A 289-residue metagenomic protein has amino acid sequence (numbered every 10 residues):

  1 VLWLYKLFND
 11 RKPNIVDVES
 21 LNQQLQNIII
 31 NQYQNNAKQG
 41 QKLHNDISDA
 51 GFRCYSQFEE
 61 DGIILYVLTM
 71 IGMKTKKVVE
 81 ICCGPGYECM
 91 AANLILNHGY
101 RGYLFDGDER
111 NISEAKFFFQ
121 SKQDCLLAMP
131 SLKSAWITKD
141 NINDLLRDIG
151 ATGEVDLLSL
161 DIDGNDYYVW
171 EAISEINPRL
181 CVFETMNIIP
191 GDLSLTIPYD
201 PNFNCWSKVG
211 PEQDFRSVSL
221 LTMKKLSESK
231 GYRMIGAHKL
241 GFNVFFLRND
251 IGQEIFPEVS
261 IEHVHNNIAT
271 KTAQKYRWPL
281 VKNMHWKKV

Functional and structural regions predicted by a protein language model:
L4-K42: Heptad-repeat coiled-coil amphipathic alpha-helices that mediate oligomerization/assembly
Q26-G72, V79, L145, D192-V289: Rossmann-like AdoMet/SAM-dependent catalytic core
S48-D148, L157-L160, N187, A273 (+1 more regions): SAM cofactor-binding core of SAM-dependent methyltransferases, primarily the Rossmann-like beta-alpha-beta module
N97-H98, I176-N177, K230: Short, structured coil segments at secondary-structure junctions
M129, Y168-S207: A short alpha/beta connector and helix-capping loop motif
I142-T152, E171-S174: Short amphipathic alpha-helix with an adjacent loop that forms part of the alpha/beta core around
G153-S159, L180: Short SAM/SAH-binding signature in class I
S159-V169: Active-site glycine- and acidic-residue-rich loops that bind and position anionic ligands or nucleotide-like cofactors
